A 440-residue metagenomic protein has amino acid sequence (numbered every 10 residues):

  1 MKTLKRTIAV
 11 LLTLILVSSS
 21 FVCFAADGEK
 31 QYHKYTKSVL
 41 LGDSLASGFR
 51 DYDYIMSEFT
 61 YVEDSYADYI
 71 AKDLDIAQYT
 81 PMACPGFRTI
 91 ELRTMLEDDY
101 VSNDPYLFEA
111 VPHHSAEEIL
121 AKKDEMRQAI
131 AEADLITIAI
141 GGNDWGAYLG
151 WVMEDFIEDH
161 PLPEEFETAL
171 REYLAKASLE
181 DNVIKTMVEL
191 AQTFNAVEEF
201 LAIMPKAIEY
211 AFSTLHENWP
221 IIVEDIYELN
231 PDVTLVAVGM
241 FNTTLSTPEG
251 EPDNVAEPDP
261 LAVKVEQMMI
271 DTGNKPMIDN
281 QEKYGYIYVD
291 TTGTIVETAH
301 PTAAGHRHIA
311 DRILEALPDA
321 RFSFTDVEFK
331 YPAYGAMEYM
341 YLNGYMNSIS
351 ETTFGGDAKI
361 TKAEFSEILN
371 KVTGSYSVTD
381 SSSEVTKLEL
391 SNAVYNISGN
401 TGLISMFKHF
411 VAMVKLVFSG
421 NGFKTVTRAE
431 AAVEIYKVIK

Functional and structural regions predicted by a protein language model:
L12-L16, S20: Hydrophobic core
A26-E97, T302: Serine-esterase "nucleophile elbow" of acetyl-processing enzymes
K37-G42, A46-G48, Y79-A83, L135-A139 (+3 more regions): Structural recognition of the beta-strand scaffold that forms the well-ordered cores of secreted hydrolase catalytic
V101-Y210, N242-T244: Oxyanion-hole/transition-state-stabilizing segment in secreted/luminal serine hydrolases and related acyltransferases
K185-K206, I222-E266: Active-site segments of SGNH/GDSL-like serine hydrolases that catalyze O-acetyl group transfer/hydrolysis on lipids
T214, L245-V289: Substrate-gating cap/lid alpha-helix
K275, V296-R321: Histidine-centered active-site loop/cap adjacent to the catalytic His in serine esterases/O-acetyl transfer systems
R321-S405, F410-K440: Extracytoplasmic Gram-positive cell-surface binding/anchoring modules and repeats
